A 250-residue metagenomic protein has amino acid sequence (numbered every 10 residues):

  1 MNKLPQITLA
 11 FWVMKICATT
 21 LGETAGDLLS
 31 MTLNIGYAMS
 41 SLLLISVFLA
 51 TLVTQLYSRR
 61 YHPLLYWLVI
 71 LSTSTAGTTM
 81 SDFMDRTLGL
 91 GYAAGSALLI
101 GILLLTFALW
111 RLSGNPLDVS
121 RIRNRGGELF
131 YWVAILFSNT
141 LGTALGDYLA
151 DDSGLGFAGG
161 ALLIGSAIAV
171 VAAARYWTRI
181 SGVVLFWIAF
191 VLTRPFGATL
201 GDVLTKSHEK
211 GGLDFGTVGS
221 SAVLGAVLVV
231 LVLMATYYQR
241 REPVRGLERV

Functional and structural regions predicted by a protein language model:
M1-V250: Polytopic alpha-helical membrane proteins, predominantly small-molecule transporters/carriers
